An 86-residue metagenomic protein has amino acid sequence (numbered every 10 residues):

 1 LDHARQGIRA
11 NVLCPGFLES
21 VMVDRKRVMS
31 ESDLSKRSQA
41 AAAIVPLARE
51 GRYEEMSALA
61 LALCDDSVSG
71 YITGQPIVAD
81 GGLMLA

Functional and structural regions predicted by a protein language model:
L1-I8, G70: Active-site-adjacent segment of SDR/Rossmann-fold oxidoreductases
D2, V21, M84: Active-site beta-alpha loop architecture of Rossmann-like, nucleotide-cofactor-dependent enzymes
H3, L13, L63: Hydrophobic alpha-helix immediately C-terminal to the catalytic Tyr-X-X-X-Lys motif of short-chain
R9-P15, E19, V78-D80: Conserved SDR Rossmann-fold cofactor-binding beta-strand/turn motif
P15-R25, M29: Short, flexible catalytic-loop segment of classical short-chain dehydrogenase/reductase
S32-E54: Catalytic Tyr-x(3-8)-Lys segment
R49-A79, M84: C-terminal substrate-recognition "lid" of short-chain dehydrogenase/reductases
